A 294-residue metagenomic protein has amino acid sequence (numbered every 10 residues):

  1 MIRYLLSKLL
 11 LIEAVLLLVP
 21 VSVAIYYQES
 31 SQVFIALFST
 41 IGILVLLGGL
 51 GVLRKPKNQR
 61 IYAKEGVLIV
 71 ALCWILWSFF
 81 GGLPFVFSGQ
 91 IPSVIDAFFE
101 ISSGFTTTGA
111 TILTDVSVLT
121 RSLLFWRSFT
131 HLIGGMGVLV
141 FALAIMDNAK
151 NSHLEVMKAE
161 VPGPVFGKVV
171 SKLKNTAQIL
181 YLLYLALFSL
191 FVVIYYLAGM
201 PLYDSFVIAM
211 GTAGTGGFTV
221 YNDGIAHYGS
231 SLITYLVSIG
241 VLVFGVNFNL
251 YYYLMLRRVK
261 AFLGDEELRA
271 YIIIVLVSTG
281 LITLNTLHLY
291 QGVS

Functional and structural regions predicted by a protein language model:
M1-S294: Membrane-proximal intracellular helices of multi-pass ion channels
